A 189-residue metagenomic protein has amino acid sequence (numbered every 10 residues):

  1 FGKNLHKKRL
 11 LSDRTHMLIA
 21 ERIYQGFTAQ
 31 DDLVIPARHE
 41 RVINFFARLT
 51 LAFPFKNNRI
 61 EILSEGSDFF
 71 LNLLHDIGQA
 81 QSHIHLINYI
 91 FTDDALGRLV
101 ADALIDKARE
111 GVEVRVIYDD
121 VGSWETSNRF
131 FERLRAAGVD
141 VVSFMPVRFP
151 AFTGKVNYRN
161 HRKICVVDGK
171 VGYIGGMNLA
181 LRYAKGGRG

Functional and structural regions predicted by a protein language model:
F1-G189: N-terminal localization/anchoring segments of enzymes in phospholipid and broader phosphate metabolism
